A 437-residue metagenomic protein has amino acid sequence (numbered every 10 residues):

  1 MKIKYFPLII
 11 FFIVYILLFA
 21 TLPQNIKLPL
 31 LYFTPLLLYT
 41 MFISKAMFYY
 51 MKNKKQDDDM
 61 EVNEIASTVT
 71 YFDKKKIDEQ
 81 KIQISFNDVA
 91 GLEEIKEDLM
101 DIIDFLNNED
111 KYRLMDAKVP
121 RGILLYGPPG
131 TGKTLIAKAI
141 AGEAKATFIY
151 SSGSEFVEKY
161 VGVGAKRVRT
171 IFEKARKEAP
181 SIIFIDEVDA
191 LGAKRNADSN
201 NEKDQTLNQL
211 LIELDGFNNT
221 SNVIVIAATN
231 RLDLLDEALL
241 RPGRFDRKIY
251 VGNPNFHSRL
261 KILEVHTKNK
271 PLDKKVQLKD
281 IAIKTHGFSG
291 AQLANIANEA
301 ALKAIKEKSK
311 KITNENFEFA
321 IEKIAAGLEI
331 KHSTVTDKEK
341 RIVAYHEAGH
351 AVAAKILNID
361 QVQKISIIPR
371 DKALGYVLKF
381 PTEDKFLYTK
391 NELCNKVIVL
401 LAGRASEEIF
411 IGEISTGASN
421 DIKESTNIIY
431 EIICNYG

Functional and structural regions predicted by a protein language model:
M1-F72, D233, D246, H257 (+3 more regions): N-terminal accessory segments that target, anchor, or regulate ATP-driven/P-loop NTPase machines and associated
T40-M47, I185, E299, G403 (+1 more regions): Alpha-helical transmembrane segments of polytopic integral membrane proteins, especially the permease/helical cores
N53-D57, D198, N358-I359: Transmembrane helix-loop junctions in multipass membrane proteins, especially transporters and channels
M60-N63, S67, R121, K194-A197 (+10 more regions): AAA+ P-loop NTPase nucleotide-binding core of proteostasis motors
Y71-A282, F288, A300: Walker A/P-loop NTP-binding motif of AAA+ ATPase domains
P128, T285, A291-G437: Conserved P-loop NTPase/AAA+ ATPase motor core
